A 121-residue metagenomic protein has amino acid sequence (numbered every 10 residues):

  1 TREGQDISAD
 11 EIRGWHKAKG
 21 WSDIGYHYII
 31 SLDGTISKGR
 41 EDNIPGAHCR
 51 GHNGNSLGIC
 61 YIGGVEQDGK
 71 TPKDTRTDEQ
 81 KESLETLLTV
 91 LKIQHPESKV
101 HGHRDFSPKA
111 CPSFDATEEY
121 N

Functional and structural regions predicted by a protein language model:
T1-I44: Short, conserved "active-site rim" segments that organize catalytic pockets and cofactor/ligand binding
L32-I36, E41-D42, H52-L57, I62-N121: Basic/polar, cationic surfaces and motifs that engage anionic cell-wall and phosphate/carboxylate ligands
A47-G51: Short, surface-exposed beta-strand/loop micro-motifs that present aromatic residues
